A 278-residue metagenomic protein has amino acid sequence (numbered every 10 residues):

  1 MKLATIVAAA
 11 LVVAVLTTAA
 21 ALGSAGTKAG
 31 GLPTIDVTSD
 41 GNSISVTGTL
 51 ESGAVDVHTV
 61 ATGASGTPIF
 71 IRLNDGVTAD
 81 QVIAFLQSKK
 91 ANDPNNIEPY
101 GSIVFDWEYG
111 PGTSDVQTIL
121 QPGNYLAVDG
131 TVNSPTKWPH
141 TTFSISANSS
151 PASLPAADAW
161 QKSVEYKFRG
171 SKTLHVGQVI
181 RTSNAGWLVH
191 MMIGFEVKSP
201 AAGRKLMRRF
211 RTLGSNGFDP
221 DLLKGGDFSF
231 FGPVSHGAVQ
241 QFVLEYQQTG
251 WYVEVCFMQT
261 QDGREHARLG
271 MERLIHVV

Functional and structural regions predicted by a protein language model:
M1-L11: N-terminal export and membrane-targeting signals
T5-V7, L16-I35: C-terminal region of N-terminal signal peptides and the immediate post-cleavage residues of exported proteins
P33-S43, G48-S52, H58-F70, E98-E165 (+3 more regions): Extracellular/periplasmic metallocenter environments
A54, A61-K90, G177-Q178, N184-N216: Contiguous segments within soluble domain cores/interaction surfaces
N92-I103, G203: Long luminal/extracellular ectodomains of secretory-pathway precursor proteins
T212-G232: Long, aromatic- and glycine/proline-rich binding clefts that accommodate carbohydrate-like moieties
